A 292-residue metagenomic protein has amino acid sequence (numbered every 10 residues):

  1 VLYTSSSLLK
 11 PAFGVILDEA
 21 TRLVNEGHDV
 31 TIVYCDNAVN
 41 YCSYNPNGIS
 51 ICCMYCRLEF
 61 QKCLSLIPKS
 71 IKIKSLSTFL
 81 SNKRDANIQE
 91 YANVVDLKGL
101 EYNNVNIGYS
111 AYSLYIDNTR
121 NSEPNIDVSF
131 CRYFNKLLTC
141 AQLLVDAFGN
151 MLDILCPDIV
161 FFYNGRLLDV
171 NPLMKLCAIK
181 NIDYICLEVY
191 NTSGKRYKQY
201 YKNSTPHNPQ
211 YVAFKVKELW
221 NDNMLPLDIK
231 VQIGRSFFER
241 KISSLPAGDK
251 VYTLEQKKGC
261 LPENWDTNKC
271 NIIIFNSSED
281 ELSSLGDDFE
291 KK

Functional and structural regions predicted by a protein language model:
V1-T4, R22, E26-Q142, V189-Y252: Conserved N-terminal ligand/cofactor-binding loop architecture of enzyme catalytic domains
Y3-S5, V33-Y34, F162-R166, L187-E188 (+2 more regions): Short His-Asn-centered micro-motif
S5-V15, F162, D280-F289: A short, glycine/small-residue-rich beta-strand->loop->alpha-helix junction that serves as a flexible
S7-L9, N37-N40, G165-D169, Y190-S193 (+1 more regions): Short, solvent-exposed loop/turn segments at secondary-structure junctions
L9-I32, M174: Histidine-anchored nucleotide/phosphate-binding helix
I154, V170-Y190: Extended, regular secondary-structure scaffolds
C156-F161: Proline-aspartate-enriched helix->loop->beta-strand connector
I242-K292: Conserved catalytic-core segment of nucleotide-activated headgroup transferases in glycan assembly
